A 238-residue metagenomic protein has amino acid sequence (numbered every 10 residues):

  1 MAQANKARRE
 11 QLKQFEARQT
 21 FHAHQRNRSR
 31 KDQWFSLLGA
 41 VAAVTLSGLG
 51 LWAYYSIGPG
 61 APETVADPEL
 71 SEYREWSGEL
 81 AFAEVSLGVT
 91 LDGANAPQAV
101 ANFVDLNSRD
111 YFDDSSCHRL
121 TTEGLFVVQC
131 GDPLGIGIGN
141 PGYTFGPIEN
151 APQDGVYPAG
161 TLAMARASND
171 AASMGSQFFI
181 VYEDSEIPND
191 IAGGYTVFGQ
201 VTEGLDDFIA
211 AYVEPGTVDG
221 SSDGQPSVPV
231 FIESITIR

Functional and structural regions predicted by a protein language model:
A2-R238: Cyclophilin-like peptidyl-prolyl cis-trans isomerases
